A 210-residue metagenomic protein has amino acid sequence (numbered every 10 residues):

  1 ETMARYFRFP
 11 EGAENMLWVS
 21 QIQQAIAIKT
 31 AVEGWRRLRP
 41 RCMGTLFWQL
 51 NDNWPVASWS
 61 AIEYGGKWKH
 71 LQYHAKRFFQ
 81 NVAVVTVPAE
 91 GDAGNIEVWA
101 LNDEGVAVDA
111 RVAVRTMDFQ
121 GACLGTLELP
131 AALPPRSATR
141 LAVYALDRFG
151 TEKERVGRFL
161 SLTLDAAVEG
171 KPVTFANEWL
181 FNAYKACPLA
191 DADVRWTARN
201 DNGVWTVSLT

Functional and structural regions predicted by a protein language model:
E1-V106: Substrate-binding clefts and catalytic carboxylate motifs of secreted carbohydrate-active enzymes
N15-S20, I62-E63, P130-R136, F149-G150 (+1 more regions): Short, contiguous acidic/charged loop-to-helix segments that flank catalytic cores in large enzymes
R41, V106-A110, G125, V156: Short loop/turn segments at connectors of secondary-structure elements within structured domains
K76-V112, Y184-T210: Surface beta-strand/loop "capping" patches
L101-D103, R115-F119, T163-A167: A generic structural motif
A110, G125-L127, P172-N177: Extracellular and select intracellular beta-sandwich modules with Ser/Thr-enriched, small-residue motifs on
R115-E154: Intrinsically disordered, low-complexity Pro/Gly/Ser/Thr-rich segments with frequent PxxP/GP/PP motifs and embedded
A145-D191: Terminal connector regions
